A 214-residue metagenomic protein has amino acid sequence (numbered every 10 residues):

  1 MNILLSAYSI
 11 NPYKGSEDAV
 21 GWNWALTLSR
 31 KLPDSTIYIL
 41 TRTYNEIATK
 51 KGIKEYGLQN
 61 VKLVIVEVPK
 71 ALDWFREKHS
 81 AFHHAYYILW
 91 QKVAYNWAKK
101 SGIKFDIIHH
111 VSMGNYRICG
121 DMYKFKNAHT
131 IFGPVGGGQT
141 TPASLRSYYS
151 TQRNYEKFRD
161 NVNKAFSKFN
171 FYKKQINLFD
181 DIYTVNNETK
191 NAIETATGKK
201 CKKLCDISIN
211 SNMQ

Functional and structural regions predicted by a protein language model:
M1-V61, I103, D181: N-terminal subdomain of nucleotide-sugar transferases
I10-Y13, R117, G136-L145, Y155-N161 (+1 more regions): A short, histidine- and acid-enriched strand-loop-helix "catalytic/donor-clamping" loop that lines the nucleotide-sugar
L26-R30, K92, N96, G138 (+1 more regions): Membrane-proximal helix-turn-helix segments that form the acceptor-binding/catalytic region of lipid-linked
Y38-K92: A conserved catalytic-core segment of Leloir-type glycosyltransferases
L40-R42, V111, T184-N186: Replace "coordinates the UDP/GDP/TDP-sugar" with "coordinates nucleotide-activated sugar donors
K62-V64, F132, V162-Q214: Donor nucleotide-sugar binding/catalytic pocket of nucleotide-sugar-dependent glycosyltransferases
R76-I107, N115, E156-F171: Conserved nucleotide-sugar donor-binding subdomain of glycosyltransferases
Y86-Y95, I107-R146: An aromatic- and histidine-rich active-site surface loop
